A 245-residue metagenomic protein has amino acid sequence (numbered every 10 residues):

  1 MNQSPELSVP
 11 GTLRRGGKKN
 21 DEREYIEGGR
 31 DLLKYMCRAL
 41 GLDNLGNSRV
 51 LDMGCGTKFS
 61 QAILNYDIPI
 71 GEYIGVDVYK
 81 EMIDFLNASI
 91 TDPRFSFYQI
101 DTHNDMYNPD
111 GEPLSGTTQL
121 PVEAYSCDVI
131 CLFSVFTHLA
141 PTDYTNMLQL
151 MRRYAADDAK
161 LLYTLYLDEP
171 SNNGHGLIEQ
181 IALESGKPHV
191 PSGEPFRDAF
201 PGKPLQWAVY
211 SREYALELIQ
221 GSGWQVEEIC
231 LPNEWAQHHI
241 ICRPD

Functional and structural regions predicted by a protein language model:
M1-S48, T57-P121, L162-D245: Class I (Rossmann-like) S-adenosyl-L-methionine-dependent methyltransferase catalytic domain, capturing the SAM-binding
N47, C127-D128: Local beta-strand N-terminus motif with an aromatic residue
M53: Conserved beta-strand/loop positions that form the S-adenosyl-L-methionine
C131: A conserved beta-strand element that flanks and buttresses the S-adenosyl-L-methionine
S134-V135: Short catalytic micro-motifs in class I SAM-dependent methyltransferases
A140-P141: Helix-capping/helix-break motifs at membrane-protein junctions, especially on the cytosolic side just before or after
T145-D157: A short glycine-rich, Lys/Arg-flanked "PGG" loop and its adjoining helix->strand segment in the class I
